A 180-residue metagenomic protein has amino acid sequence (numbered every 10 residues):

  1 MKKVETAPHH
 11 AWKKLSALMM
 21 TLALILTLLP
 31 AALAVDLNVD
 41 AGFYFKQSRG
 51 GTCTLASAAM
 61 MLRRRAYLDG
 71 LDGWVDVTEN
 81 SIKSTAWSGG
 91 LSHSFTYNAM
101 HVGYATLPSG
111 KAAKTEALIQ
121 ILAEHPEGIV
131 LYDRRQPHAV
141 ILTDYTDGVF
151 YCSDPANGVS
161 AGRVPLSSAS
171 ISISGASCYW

Functional and structural regions predicted by a protein language model:
M1-A11: N-terminal secretory signal peptides that target proteins for export/translocation
S16-T27: Bacterial N-terminal signal peptides
L22, G51, V140: Residue-level detector of short, conserved catalytic/binding motifs and their immediate flanks
L29-A34: Sec/Tat signal peptide C-region and signal peptidase I cleavage site
V35-Y44, A59-W180: Conserved active-site-adjacent core of cysteine acyl-enzyme catalytic domains
K46-S48: Glutamine-centric residue-chemistry signal
G51-T52, M61: N-terminal carbohydrate-binding/catalytic regions of secreted carbohydrate-active enzymes
